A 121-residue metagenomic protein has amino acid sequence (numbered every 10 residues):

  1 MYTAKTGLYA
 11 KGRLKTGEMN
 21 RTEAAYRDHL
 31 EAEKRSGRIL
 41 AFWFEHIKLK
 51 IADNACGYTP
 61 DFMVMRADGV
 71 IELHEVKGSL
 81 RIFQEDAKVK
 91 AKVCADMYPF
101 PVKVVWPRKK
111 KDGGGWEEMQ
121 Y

Functional and structural regions predicted by a protein language model:
M1-Y121: Electrostatic, structured charged patches in enzyme active sites and in nucleic-acid/phosphate-binding
